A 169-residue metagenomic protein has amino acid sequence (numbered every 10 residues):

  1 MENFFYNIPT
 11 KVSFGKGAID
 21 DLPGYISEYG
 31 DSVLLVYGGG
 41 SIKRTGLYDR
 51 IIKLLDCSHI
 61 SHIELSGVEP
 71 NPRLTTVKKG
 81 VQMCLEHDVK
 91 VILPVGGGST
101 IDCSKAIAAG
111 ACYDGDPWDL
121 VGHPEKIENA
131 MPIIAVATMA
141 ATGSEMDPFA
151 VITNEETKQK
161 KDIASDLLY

Functional and structural regions predicted by a protein language model:
M1-Y29: N-terminal amphipathic/basic leader segments beginning at the initiator methionine
T10, D20, C112-Y169: A glycine/threonine-rich phosphate-anchoring loop and its flanking beta-alpha core in nucleotide/phosphate-binding
G24, L34-L54: Glycine-rich phosphate/diphosphate-binding loop of Rossmann-like nucleotide-binding domains
G30-D31, V89: Short, high-confidence coil segments that cap the C-terminus of an alpha-helix and link into the following beta-strand
L34-L35, V91-L93, I134: Conserved beta-strand elements of the Class I
Y37-G39, G67, V136-T138: Cofactor-binding loop segments of dinucleotide-utilizing enzymes, especially the Rossmann-like FAD- and NAD(P)+-binding
G46-G115, D119, P124-E125: N-terminal small/polar loop signature for handling phosphorylated ligands or for N-terminal nucleophile
